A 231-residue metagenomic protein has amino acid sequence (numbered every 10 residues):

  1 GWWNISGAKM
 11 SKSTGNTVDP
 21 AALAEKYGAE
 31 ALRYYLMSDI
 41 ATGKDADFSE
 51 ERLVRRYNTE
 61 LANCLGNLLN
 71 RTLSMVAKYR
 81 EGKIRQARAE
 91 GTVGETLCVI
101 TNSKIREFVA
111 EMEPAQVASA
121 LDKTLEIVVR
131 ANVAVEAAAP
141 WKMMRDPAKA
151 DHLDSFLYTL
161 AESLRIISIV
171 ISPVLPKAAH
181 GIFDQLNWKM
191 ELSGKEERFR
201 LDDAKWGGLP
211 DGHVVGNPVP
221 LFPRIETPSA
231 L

Functional and structural regions predicted by a protein language model:
G1-E95, K189-S229: Catalytic adenosine-cofactor/nucleotide-binding cores of aminoacyl-tRNA synthetases and other
S11-S13, A29-A31, A62, G66 (+9 more regions): Small-side-chain structural scaffolding
K12, L23-A24, L53-C64, V93-T101 (+4 more regions): Secondary-structure capping and boundary motifs in well-ordered enzyme cores
N16, A46, I100-I105, S163: N-terminal alpha-helical segment
V18-A21, E51, R106-A110, I169: Positions in alpha-helical segments
G43, L69-F108, V128, N132-K149: Conserved, charged catalytic cores of large soluble enzymes
A46, A110, A115, L125-L231: Basic, alpha-helical terminal appendages of large translation-related enzymes
